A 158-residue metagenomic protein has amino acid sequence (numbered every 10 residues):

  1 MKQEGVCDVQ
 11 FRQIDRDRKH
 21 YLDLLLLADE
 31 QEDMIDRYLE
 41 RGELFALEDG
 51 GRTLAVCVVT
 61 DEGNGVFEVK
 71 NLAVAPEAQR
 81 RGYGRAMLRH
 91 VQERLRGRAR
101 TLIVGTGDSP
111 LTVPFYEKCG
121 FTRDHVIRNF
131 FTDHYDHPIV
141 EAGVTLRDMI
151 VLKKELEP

Functional and structural regions predicted by a protein language model:
M1-D17, I150, L156-P158: Conserved N-terminal entry element of GNAT/NAT acetyltransferase domains
V9-P76: Acetyl-CoA-dependent GNAT
G42, L146-V151: Short hydrophobic/aromatic beta-strand or adjacent loop that forms the aromatic wall/cage of a ligand/substrate-binding
G65, R100, T122: Short acidic/polar active-site loop segments enriched in Thr and Asp
A78, G82-H90: Conserved acetyl-CoA pyrophosphate-binding loop and the N-cap/start of the following alpha-helix in GNAT-like
R94-D108: Conserved GNAT acetyl-CoA-binding A-motif
I103-G105, E117, T122-G143: Conserved catalytic-core motifs of GNAT/GCN5-like acyltransferases
